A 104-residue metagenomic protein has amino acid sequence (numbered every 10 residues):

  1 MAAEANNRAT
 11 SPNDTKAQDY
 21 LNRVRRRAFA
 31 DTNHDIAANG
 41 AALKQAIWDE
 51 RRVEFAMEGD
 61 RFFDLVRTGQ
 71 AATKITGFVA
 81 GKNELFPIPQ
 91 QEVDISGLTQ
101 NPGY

Functional and structural regions predicted by a protein language model:
M1-Y104: Acidic/polar-rich alpha-helix caps and helix-coil junctions
